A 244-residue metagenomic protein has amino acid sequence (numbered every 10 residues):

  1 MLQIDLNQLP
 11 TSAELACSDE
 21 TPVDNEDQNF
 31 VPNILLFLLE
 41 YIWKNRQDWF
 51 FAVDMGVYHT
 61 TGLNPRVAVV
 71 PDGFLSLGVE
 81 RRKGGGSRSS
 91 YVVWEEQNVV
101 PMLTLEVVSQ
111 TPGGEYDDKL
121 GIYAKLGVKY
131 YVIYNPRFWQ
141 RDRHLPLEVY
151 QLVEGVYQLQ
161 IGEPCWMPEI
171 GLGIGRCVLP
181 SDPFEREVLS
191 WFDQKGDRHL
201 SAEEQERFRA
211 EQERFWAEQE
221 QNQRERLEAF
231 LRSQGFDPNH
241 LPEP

Functional and structural regions predicted by a protein language model:
M1-E20, D24, Y41, M55-P65 (+3 more regions): C-terminal interaction segment
D24, N29-Y41, F50-A52: A structured, charge-rich N-terminal accessory region that forms the first stable segment of a protein and links
N33-I34, R46, F74: Hydrophobic, helix-prone linear segments
N45-V57: A short acidic/basic microdomain associated with nuclease active sites
Y130-Y134: Short hydrophobic alpha-helical runs that function as membrane-insertion/retention elements
